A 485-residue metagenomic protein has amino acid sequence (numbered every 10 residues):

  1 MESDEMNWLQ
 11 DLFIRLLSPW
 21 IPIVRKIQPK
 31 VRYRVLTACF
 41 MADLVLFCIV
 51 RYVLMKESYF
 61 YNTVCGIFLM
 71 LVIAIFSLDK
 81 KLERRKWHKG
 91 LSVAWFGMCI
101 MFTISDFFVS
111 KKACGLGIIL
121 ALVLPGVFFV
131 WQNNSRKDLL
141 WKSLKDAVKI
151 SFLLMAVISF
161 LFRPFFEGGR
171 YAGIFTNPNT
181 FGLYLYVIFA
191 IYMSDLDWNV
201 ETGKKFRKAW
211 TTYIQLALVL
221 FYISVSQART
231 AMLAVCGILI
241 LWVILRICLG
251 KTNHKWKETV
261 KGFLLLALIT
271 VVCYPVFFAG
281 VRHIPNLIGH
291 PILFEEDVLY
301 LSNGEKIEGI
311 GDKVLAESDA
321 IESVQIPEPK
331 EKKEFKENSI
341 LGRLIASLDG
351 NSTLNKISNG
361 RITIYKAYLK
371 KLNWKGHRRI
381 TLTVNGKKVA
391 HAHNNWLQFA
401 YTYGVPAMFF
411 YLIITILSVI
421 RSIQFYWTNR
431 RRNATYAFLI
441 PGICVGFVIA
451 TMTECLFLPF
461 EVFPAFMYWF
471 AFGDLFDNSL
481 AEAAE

Functional and structural regions predicted by a protein language model:
M1-I100, D195-K208, H254-F263, F476-E485: Transmembrane signal-anchor hairpin modules in multi-pass inner-membrane enzymes, especially those that act on
V45-I67, K81-G90, C99-V123, S135-L140 (+2 more regions): Interfacial transmembrane-helix termini
V72-K81, C99-V157, G182-W198, L249 (+1 more regions): Transmembrane alpha-helical segments and their membrane-water interfaces
L139-E167, T176-K251, Y274-V276, G280: Alpha-helical transmembrane segments of multi-pass inner-membrane proteins
V225, L249-D349: A membrane-periplasm/extracellular boundary helix in multi-pass inner-membrane enzymes that assemble envelope glycans
G309-A390, V405-F409: TM-adjacent membrane-interface loops and short helices in multi-pass inner/ER membrane proteins
Y403-V445: Hydrophobic transmembrane alpha-helices and their immediate junctions
I440-V448, L456-E485: Transmembrane alpha-helices of multi-pass inner-membrane enzymes
